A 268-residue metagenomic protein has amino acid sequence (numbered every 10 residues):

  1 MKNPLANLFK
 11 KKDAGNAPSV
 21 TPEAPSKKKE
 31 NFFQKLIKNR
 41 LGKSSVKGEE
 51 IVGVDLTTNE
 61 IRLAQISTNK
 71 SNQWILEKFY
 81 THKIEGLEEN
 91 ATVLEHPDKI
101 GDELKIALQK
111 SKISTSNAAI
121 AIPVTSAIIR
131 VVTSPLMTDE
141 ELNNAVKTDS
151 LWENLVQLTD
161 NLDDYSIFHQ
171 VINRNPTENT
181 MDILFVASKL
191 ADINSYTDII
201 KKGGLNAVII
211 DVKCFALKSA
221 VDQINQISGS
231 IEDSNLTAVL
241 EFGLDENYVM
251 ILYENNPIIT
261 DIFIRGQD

Functional and structural regions predicted by a protein language model:
N7-K35: N-terminal intrinsically disordered, low-complexity tails
E30, Q34-K83, S116-P123, Q226-I259: Gly/Thr-rich phosphate-binding beta-strand-loop-beta motif of the actin/hexokinase/Hsp70
K70-L76, L136-V146, K201-I209: A short alpha->loop->secondary-structure connector
K78-Q109: N-terminal phosphate-binding loop and adjacent alpha-helix
Y80, L94-K99, I122-I183, Q226 (+1 more regions): Internal amphipathic helical hairpin motif
E88-N90, D192-S219, N256-D268: Glycine-rich phosphate-binding loop plus the immediately following alpha-helix
L104, I113-T125, I200, N206-I209: Short glycine-rich phosphate-binding loop at a beta-alpha junction
W152, L158, L162-V171, A187-A207 (+1 more regions): Intrinsically disordered, low-complexity linker/loop segments enriched in Gly/Pro and charged/polar residues
